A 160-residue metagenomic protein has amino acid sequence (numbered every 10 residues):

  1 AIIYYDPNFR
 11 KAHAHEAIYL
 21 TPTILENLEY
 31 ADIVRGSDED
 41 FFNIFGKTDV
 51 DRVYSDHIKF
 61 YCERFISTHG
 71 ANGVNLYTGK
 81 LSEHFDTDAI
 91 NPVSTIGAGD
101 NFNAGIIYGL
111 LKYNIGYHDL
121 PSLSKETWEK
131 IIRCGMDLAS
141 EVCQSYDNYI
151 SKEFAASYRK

Functional and structural regions predicted by a protein language model:
A1-R52, G73: Conserved beta-alpha-beta core of the PfkB/ribokinase-like small-molecule kinase fold
T48-K160: Conserved phosphate-binding/catalytic region of the ribokinase-like
